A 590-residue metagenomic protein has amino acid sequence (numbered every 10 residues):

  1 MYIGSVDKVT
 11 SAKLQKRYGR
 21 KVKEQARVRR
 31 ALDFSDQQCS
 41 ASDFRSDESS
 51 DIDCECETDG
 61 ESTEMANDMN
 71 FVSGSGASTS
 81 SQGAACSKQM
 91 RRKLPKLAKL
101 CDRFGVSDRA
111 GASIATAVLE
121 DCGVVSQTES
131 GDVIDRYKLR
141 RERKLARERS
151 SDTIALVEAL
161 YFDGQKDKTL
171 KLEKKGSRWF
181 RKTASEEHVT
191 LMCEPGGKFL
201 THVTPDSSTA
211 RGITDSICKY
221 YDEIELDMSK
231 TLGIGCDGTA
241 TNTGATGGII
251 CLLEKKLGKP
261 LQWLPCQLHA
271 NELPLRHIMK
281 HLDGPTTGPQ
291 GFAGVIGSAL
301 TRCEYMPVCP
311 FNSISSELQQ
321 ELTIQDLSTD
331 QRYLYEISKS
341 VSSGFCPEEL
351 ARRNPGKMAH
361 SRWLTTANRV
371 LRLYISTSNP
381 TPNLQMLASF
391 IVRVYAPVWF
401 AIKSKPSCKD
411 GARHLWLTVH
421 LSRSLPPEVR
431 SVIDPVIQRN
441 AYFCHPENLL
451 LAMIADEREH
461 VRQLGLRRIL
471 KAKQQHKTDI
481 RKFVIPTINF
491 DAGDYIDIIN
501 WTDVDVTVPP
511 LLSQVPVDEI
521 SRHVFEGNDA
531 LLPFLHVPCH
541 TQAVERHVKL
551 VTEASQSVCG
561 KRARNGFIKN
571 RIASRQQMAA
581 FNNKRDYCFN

Functional and structural regions predicted by a protein language model:
M1-N590: Alpha-helical structural modules in large enzymes and assemblies
